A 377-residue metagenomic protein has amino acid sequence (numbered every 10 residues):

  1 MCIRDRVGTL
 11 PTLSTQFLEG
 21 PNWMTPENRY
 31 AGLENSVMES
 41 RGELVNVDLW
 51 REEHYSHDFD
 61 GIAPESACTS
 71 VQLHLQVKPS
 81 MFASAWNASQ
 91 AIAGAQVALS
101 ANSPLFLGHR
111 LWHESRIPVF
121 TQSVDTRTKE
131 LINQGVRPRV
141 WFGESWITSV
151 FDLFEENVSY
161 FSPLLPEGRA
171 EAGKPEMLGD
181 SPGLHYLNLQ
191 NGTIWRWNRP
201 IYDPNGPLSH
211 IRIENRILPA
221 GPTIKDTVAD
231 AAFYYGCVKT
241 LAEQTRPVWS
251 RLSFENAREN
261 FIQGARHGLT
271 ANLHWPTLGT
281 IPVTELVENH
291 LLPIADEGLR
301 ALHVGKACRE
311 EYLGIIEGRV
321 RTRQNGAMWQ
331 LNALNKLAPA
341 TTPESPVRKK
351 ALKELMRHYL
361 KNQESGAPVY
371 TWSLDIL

Functional and structural regions predicted by a protein language model:
I3-L377: Phosphate/nucleotide-binding catalytic core
